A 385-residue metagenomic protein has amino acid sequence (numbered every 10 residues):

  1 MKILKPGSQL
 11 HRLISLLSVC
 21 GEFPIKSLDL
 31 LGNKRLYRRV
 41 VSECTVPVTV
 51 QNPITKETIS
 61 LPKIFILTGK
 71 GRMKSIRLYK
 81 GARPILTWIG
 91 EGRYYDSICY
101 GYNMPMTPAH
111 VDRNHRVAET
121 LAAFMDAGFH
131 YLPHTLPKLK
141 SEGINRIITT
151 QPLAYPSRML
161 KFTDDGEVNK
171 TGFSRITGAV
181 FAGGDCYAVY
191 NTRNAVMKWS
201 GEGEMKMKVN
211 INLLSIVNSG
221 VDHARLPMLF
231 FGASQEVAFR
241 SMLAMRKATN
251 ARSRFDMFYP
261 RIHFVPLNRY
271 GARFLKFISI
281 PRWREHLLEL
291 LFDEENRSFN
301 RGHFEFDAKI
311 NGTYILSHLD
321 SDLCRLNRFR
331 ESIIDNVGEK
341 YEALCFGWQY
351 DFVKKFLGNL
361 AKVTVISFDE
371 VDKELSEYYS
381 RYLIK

Functional and structural regions predicted by a protein language model:
M1-N114, A118, L136-P137: Nuclease-adjacent, charged terminal/linker segments that flank catalytic cores
D112-K385: Electrostatic, structured charged patches in enzyme active sites and in nucleic-acid/phosphate-binding
